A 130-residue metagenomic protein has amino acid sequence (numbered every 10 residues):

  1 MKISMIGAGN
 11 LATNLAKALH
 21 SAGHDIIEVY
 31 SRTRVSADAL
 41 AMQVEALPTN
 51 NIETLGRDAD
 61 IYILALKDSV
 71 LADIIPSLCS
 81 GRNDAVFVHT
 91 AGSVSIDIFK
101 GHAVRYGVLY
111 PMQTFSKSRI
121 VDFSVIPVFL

Functional and structural regions predicted by a protein language model:
M1-N50: NAD(P)+-binding Rossmann beta1-loop-alpha1 motif at the extreme N-terminus of oxidoreductases
I27, D60, A85: Conserved acidic residues
N50-E53, P111-M112: Conserved SAM/SAH-binding loop
I52-C79: Rossmann-like NAD(P)-binding element
Y62-I63, F87-H89: N-terminal Rossmann-like NAD(P) cofactor-binding module of classical short-chain dehydrogenase/reductase
L78-N83, K100-A103: Short, conserved loop/helix-junction motifs that constitute active-site signature segments in enzyme catalytic cores
T90-L130: Rossmann-fold dinucleotide-binding core
